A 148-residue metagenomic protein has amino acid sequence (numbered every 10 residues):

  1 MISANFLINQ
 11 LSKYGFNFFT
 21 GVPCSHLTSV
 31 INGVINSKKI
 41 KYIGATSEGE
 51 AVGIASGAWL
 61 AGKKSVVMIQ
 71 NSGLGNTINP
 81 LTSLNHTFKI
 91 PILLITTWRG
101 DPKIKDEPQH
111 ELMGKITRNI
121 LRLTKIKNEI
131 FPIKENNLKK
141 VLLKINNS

Functional and structural regions predicted by a protein language model:
M1-S148: Thiamine diphosphate
